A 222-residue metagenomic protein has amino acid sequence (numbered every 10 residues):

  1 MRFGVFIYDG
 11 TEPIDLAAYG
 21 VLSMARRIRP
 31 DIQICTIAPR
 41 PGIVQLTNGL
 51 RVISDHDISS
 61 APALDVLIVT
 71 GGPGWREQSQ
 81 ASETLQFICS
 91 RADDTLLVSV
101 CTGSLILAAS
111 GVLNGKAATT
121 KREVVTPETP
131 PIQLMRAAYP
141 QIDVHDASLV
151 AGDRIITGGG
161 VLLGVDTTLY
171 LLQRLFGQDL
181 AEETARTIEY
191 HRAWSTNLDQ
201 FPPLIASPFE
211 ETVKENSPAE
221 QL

Functional and structural regions predicted by a protein language model:
M1-L97, L105-V112, T126-T129, Q133-A138 (+2 more regions): Extended, subdomain-level signal for the structured scaffold at the beginning of enzyme domains
D94, G115, G152: Phosphate-coordination loops involved in phosphoryl transfer and adenosine-cofactor binding
L97-V98, T119, H145, I156: Structural detector of well-ordered beta-strand residues that form the stable sheet scaffold of enzyme domains
A117-E123: Class I SAM-dependent methyltransferase SAM-binding "motif I" and its flanking Rossmann-like core
D153-G160: A short glycine-threonine-serine/GTX helix/turn-capping micro-motif
